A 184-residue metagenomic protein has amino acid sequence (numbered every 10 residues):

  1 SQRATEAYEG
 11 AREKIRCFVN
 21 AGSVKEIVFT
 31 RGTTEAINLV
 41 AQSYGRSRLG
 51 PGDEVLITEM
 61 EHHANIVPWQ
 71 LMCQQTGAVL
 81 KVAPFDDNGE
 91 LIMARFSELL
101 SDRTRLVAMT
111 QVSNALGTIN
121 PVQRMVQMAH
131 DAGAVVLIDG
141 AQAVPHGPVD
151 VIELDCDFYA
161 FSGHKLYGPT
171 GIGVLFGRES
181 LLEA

Functional and structural regions predicted by a protein language model:
S1-A184: Pyridoxal 5′-phosphate
